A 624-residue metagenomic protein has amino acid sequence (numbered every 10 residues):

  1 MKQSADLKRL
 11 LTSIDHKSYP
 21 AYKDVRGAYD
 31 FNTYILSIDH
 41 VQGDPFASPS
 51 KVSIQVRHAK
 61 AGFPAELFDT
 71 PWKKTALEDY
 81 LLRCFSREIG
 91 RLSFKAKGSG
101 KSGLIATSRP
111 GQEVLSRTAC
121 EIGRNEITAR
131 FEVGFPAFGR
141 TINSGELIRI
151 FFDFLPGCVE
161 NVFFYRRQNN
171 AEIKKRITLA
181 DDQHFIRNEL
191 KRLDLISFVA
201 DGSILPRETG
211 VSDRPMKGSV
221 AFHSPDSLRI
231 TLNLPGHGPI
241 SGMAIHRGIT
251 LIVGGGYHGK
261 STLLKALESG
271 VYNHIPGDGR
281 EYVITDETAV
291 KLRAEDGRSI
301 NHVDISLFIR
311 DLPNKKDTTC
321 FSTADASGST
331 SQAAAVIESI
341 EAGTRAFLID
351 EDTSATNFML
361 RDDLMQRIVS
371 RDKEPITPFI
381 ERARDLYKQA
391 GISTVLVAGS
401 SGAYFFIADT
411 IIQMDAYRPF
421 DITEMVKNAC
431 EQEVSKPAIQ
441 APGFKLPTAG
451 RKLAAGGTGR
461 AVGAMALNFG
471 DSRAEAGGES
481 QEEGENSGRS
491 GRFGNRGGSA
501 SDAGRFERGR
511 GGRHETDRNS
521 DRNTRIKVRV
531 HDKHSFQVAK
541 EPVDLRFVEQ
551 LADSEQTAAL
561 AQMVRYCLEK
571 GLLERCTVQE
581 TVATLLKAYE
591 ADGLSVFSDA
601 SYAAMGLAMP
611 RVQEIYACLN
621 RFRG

Functional and structural regions predicted by a protein language model:
M1-F185, L190-D194, L205, F493: N-terminal accessory targeting/assembly segments
P206-S241, P276, I284-A289, R293-I300 (+1 more regions): N-terminal pre-Walker A segment at the start of P-loop NTPase domains
I240-S269: Glycine-rich phosphate-binding P-loop
S269-R280: Post-Walker A helix-loop "phosphate-sensing" segment adjacent to the P-loop in P-loop NTPases
R298, F308-S329, R361-I376: Flexible beta-alpha connector loops of hexameric P-loop NTPases
S327-S339: Conserved alpha-helical scaffold flanking the Walker A/P-loop in AAA+ ATPase domains
S339-A383, Y387, S400-F406, T410-K427: Conserved P-loop NTPase nucleotide-binding/switch module
D385-G391, V397-G624: Conserved NTP phosphate-binding and transfer environment spanning the P-loop NTPase/kinase superfamily
